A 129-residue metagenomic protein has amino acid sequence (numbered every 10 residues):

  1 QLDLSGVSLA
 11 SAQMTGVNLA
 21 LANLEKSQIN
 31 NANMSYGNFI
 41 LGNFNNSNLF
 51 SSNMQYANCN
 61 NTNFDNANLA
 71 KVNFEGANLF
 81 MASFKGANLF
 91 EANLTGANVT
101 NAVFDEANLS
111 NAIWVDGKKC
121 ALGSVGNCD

Functional and structural regions predicted by a protein language model:
Q1-D129: Tandem repeat scaffolds
